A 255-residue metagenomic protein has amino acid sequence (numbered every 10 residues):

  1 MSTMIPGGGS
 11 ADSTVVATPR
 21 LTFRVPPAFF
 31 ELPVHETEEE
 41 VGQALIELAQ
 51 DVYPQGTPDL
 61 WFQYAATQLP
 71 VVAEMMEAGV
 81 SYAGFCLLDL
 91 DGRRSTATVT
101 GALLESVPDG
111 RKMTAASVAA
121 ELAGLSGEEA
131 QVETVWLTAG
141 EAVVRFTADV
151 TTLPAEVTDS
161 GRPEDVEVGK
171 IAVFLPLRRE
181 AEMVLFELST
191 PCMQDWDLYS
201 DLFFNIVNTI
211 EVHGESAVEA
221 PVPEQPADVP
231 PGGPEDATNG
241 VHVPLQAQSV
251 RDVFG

Functional and structural regions predicted by a protein language model:
T3-S117, Q248-G255: Secretory pathway targeting signatures of secreted, lumenal, and periplasmic proteins
V16, F174-A181: Short glycine/proline-enriched loop/turn "hinge" motifs that connect secondary-structure elements and lie
R20, P26, I171, M183 (+1 more regions): Extracellular structured ligand-interaction cores
F29, F186-G255: Surface-exposed amphipathic alpha-helical segments
E40-G42, L153-A155, M193-D195: A short local loop/turn or secondary-structure capping micro-motif enriched for an aromatic residue
P70-V173, G233-D236, G240, D252: Signature of long, low-cysteine stretches enriched in small and polar/charged residues
T98-G101, A181-P191: Short, well-ordered beta-strand elements
